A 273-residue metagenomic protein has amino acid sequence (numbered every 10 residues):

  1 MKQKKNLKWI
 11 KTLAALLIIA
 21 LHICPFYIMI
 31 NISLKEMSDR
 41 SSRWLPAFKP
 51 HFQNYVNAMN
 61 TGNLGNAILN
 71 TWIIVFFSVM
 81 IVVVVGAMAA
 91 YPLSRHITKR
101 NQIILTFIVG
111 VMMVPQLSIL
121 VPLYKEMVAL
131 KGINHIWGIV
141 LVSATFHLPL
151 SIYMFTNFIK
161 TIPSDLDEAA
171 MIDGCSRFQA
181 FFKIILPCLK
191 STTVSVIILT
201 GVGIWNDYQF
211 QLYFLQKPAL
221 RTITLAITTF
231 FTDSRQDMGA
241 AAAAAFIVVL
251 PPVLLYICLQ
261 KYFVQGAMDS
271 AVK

Functional and structural regions predicted by a protein language model:
K2-K273: A structural signal for multi-pass alpha-helical bundles of membrane permease subunits that mediate small-molecule
